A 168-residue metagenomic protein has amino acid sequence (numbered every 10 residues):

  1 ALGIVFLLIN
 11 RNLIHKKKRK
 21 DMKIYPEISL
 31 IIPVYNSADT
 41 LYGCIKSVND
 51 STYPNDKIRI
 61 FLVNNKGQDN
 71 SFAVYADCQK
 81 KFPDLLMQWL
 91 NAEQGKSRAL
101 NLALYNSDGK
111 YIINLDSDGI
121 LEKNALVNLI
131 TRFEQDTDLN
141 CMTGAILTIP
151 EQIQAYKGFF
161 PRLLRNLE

Functional and structural regions predicted by a protein language model:
A1-I24: N-terminal membrane-anchoring/stem segments of glycan-assembly enzymes
P26-S29, R59: Cell-envelope/extracellular polymer assembly enzymes that use nucleotide-activated donors
T40-Y42, D69-D77, N124: Acidic helix N-cap motif at the loop->helix transition within catalytic regions of sugar-transfer enzymes
K46-K57: Short, acidic, metal-binding catalytic loop of nucleotide-sugar glycosyltransferases
N64-A73, A92-Q94: A conserved acidic beta->alpha catalytic loop
N70, G119-R132: Acidic donor-binding/catalytic loop of UDP-sugar-dependent glycosyltransferases, especially processive GT2
F82-P83, W89, S97-A99, I130-E168: Long helical/loop segments within the catalytic core of UDP-sugar-dependent glycosyltransferases, especially the large
I112: Short aromatic/hydrophobic "clamp" motif used to bind/position activated sugar donors
